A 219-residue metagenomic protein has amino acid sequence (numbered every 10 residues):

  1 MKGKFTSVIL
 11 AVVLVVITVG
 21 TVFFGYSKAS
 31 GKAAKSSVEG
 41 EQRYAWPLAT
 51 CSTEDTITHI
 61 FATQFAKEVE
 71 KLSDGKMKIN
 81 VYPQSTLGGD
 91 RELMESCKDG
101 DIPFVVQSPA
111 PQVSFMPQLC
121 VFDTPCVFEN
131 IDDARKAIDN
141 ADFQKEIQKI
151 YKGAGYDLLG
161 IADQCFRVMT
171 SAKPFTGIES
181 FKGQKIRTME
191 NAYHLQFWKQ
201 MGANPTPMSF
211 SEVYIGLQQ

Functional and structural regions predicted by a protein language model:
M1-A45: Short, low-complexity disordered leader/linker segments with a strong preference for bacterial N-terminal type II
G3, S7-A11, I17-V22, A66-E70 (+2 more regions): Contiguous mixed-secondary-structure segments that line small-molecule binding/active-site clefts of soluble domains
Y26-T50, T63, E70-K78, K152 (+2 more regions): Immediate post-signal peptide segment of exported/extracytoplasmic ligand-binding proteins
S37-E41, F61, G89-S96, I102-F104: Conserved N-terminal glycine/acidic-rich loop preference
P47-Q64, Q84-G88: Extracytoplasmic "Venus flytrap"
D55-N80, A192, Q196: Short, polar/charged alpha-helical segment
G75-M77, L93-Q107, A203-P205, Q219: Alpha-to-beta junction loops
Y82-E95, E190-Y193, T206-Q219: Short helix-initiation/N-cap motifs at beta->coil->alpha
